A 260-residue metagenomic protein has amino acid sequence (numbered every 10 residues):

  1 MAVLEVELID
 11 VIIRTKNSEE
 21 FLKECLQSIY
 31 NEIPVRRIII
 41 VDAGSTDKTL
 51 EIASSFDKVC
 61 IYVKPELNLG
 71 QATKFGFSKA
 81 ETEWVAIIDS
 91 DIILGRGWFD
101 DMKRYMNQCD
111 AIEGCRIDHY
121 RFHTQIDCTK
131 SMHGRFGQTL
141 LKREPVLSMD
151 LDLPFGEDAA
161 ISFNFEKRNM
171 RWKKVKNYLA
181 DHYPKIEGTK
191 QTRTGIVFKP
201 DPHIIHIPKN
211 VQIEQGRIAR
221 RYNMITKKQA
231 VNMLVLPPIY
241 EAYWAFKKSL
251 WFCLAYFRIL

Functional and structural regions predicted by a protein language model:
S28-R36: Short, acidic, metal-binding catalytic loop of nucleotide-sugar glycosyltransferases
D42-L50, I92: A conserved acidic beta->alpha catalytic loop
K64-A80: Glycine-rich, basic loop-to-helix element that forms the pyrophosphate-binding segment of sugar-nucleotide handling
V85: Short aromatic/hydrophobic "clamp" motif used to bind/position activated sugar donors
I93, G97-Q125: Conserved donor NDP-sugar-binding/catalytic core segment of glycosyltransferases
Y120-L141, P154: A recurrent flexible, glycine/aromatic-enriched loop bordering the glycosyltransferase active site that acts as
F155-F163: Acidic donor-binding loop at a coil-to-helix junction in glycosyltransferase catalytic cores that engages
E187-L260: Non-catalytic, C-terminal membrane-associated alpha-helical segments of glycosyltransferases
